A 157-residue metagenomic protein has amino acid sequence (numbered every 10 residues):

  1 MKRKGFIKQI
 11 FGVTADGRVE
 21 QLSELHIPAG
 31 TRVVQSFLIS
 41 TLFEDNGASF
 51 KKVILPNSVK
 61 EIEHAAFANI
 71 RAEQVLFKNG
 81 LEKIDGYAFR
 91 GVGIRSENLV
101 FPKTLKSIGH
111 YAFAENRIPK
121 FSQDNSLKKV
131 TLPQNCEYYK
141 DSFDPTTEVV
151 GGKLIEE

Functional and structural regions predicted by a protein language model:
M1, G5, G17-V33, E44-E61 (+4 more regions): Structural signature of tandem-repeat unit edges
F11-T14, Q35-S40, A66: Surface-exposed repetitive/solenoidal architectures
G12, E63-A65, N69, D85 (+1 more regions): Short, intrinsically disordered, low-complexity terminal segments
